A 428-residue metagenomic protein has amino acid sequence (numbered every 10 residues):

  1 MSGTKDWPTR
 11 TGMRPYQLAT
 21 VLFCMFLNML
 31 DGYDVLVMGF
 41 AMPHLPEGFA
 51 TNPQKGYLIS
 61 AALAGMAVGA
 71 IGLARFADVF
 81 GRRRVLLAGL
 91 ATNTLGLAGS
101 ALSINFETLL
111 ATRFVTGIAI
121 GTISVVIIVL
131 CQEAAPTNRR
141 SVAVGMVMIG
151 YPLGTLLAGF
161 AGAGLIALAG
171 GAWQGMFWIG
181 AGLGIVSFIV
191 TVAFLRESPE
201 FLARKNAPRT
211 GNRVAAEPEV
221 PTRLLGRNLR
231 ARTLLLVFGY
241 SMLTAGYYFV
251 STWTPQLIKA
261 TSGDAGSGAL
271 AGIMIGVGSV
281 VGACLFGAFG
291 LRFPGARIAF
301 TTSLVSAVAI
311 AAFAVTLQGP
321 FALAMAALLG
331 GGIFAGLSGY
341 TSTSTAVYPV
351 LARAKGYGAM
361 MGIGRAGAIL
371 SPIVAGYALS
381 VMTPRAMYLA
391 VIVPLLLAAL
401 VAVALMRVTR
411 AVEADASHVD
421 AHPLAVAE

Functional and structural regions predicted by a protein language model:
M1-Y33: Cytosolic juxtamembrane N-terminal segment immediately preceding the first transmembrane helix of multi-pass
N28, G39-V68: Extracellular/periplasmic helix-loop-helix junction of adjacent transmembrane segments in MFS-like secondary
L45-P46, F76-A77, A161-G170, I258-K259 (+2 more regions): Interfacial helix-cap and linker-helix signal at transmembrane-aqueous boundaries of multi-pass secondary transporters
G81, L102-T108, P136, T316-L317: Helix-breaking motifs and short loop linkers at transmembrane-helix boundaries and internal kinks in secondary membrane
R84-A98, R297-A311: Structural signature of the two symmetry-related core transmembrane helices
T112-I149: Cytoplasmic helix-loop-helix junction between adjacent transmembrane helices in 12-TM secondary transporters
V147-R196: Helix-loop-helix hairpin linking two adjacent transmembrane segments in secondary transporters
R227-A283: Extracytoplasmic gate region of multi-pass secondary transporters
